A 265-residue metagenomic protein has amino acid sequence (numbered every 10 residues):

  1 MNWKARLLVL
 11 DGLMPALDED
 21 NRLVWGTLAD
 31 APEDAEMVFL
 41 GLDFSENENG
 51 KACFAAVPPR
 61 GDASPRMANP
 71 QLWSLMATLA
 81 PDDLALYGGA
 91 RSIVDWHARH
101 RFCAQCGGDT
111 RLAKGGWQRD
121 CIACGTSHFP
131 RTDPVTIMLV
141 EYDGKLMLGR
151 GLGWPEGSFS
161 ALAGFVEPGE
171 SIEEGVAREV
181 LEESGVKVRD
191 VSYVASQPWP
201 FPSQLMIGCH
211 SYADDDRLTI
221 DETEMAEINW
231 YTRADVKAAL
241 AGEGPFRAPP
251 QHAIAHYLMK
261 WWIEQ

Functional and structural regions predicted by a protein language model:
M1-H100, R111, P155-F159, D221-Q265: Nudix hydrolase/Nudix homology domain
G88-L139: Cys/His-rich short segments
R111-K114, G185-A195: Short, well-structured beta-strand/strand-turn elements
R119-S160, F165, K187-V188, S192: N-terminal strand-loop-strand
L162, V176, V180: Hydrophobic alpha-helical positions that pack around
E170: Surface-exposed, charge/polar-rich loops and edge strands
Q197-I220: Active-site-adjacent beta-strand/loop module that shapes the phosphate/pyrophosphate-binding cleft
